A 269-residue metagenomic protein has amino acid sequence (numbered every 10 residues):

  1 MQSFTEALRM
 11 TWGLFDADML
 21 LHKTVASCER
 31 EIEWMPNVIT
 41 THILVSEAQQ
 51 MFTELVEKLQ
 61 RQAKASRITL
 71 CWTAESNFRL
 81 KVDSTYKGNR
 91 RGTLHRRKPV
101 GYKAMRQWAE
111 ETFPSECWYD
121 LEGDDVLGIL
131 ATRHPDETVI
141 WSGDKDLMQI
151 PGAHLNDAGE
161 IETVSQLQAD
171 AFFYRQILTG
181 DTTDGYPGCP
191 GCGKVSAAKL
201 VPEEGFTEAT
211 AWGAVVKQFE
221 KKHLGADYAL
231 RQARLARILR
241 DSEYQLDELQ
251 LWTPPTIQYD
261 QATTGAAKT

Functional and structural regions predicted by a protein language model:
Q2-Q107: Domain-level signal for Mg2+-assisted phosphodiester chemistry and nucleotide/NA-binding surfaces in nucleic-acid
Q2-T5, V38-I39, A65, N89-A267: Extended two-metal-dependent nuclease catalytic cores across DNA- and RNA-processing enzymes
